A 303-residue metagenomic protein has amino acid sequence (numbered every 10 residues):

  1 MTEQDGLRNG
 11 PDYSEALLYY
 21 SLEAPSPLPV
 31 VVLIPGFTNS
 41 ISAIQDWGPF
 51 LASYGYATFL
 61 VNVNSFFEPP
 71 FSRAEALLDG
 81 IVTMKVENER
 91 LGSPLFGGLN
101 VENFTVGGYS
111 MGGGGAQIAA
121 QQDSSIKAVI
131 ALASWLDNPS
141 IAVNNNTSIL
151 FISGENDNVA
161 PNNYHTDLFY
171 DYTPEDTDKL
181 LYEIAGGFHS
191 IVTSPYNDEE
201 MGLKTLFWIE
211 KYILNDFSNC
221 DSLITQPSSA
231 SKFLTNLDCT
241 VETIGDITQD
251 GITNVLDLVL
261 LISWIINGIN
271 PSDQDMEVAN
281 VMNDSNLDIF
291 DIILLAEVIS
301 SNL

Functional and structural regions predicted by a protein language model:
M1-S26: N-terminal cap/lid segment of alpha/beta-hydrolase-fold proteins
S26, F71-S110, G114: Gly/Ser-rich "nucleophile elbow"/oxyanion-hole loop immediately N-terminal to the catalytic nucleophile in hydrolases
P27-G36: Short beta-strand element of the alpha/beta-hydrolase
S42-N62: Short amphipathic alpha-helix adjacent to the substrate-entry channel of hydrolases
A52, N144-F207, K211-D216: Active-site-adjacent alpha-helix of alpha/beta-hydrolase-fold enzymes
G113-S124: Short glycine-enriched nucleophile-adjacent loop and the immediately C-terminal alpha-helix near the catalytic center
S125-L136: A conserved short beta-strand
C239-L303: Cellulosome-associated attachment modules in secreted, modular CAZymes
